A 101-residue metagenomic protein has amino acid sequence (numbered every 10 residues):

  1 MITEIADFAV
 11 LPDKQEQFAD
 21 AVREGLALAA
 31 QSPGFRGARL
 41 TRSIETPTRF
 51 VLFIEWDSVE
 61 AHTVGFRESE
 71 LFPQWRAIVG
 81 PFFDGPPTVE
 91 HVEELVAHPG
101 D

Functional and structural regions predicted by a protein language model:
I2, R39-T48, R76-D101: Glycine-rich beta-strand-turn "strand-cap" elements at beta-sheet edges
I2-A9, R39-R67, V92: Short, well-ordered beta-strand segments in beta-rich or mixed alpha/beta enzyme and ligand-binding folds
A9-A21: Short, surface-exposed ligand-recognition loops at beta-strand->loop->(often short) alpha-helix junctions that present
L11-K14, R67-S69, H98: Serine/threonine-rich low-complexity intrinsically disordered regions
E16, E60-H62, A97: Residue-level signal for secondary-structure boundary sites
D20, E24-R36, E55-T88: An amphipathic, aromatic/His-enriched active-site/gating alpha helix that lines ligand/cofactor pockets
